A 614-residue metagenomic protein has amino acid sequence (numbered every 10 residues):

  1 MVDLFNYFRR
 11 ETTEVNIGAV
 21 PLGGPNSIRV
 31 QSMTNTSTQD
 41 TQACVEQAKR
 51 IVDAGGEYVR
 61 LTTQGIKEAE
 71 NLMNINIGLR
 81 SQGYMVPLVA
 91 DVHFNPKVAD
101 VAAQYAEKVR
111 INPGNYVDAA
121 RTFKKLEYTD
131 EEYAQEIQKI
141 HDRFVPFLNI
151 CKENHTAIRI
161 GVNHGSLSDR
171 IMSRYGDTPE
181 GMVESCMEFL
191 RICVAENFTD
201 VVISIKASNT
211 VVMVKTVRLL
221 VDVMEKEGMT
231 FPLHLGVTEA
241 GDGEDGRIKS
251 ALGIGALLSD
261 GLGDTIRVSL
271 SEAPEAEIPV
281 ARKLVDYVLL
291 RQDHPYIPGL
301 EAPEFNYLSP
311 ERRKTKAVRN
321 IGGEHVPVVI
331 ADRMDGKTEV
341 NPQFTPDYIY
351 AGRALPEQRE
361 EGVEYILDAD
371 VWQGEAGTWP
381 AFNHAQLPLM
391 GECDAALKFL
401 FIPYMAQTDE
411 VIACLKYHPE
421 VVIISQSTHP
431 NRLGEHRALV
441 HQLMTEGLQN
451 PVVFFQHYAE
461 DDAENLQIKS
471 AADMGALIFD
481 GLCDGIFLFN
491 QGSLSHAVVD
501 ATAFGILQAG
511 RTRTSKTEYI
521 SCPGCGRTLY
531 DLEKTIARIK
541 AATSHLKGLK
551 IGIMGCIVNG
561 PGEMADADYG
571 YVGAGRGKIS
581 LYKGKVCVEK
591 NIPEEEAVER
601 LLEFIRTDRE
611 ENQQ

Functional and structural regions predicted by a protein language model:
M1-S32, L148-N154, L290-K337, A537 (+1 more regions): N-terminal amphipathic alpha-helix/helix-capping segment at the start of soluble metabolic enzymes
D3-L4, G56-E188, R319, V328-V340 (+1 more regions): Active-site beta->alpha loop and helix N-cap motifs at the rims of alpha/beta catalytic domains
V30, D91, I160, I203 (+6 more regions): Conserved, mostly hydrophobic/aromatic
Q39-R50, F94-A99, S250-I254, G336-P342 (+2 more regions): Short, acidic/polar
E57-R60, A106-T122, S259-E275, V422 (+2 more regions): Glycine-rich phosphate-binding active-site loops on the catalytic face of alpha/beta enzymes
E127-F144, N149, I171-I321, D394-F399 (+2 more regions): Catalytic alpha/beta core domains of metabolic enzymes, predominantly
G323-F344, D531-G575: C-terminal accessory/binding modules appended to enzymatic or scaffolding proteins
R576-I579, V586-E610: Beta-strand/loop-dominated core regions that host nucleotide or nucleotide-derived cofactor-binding catalytic loops
